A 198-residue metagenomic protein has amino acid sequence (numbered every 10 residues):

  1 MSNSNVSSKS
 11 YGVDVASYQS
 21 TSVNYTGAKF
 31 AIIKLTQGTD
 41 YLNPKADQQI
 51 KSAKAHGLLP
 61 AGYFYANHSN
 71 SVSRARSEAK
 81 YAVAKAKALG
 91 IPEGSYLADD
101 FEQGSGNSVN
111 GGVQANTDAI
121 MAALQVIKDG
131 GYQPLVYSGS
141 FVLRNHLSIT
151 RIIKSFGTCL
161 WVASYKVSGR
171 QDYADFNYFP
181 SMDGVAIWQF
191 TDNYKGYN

Functional and structural regions predicted by a protein language model:
M1-Y25, R151-N198: Functionally critical loop-and-helix segments that line ligand-binding/catalytic clefts of soluble enzyme domains
S2-Y132: Substrate-binding cleft of extracellular glycoside hydrolase catalytic domains
A61, Q133-L135, W161, A186: A structural signal for isolated positions on well-ordered beta-strands in alpha/beta enzyme cores
H68, Q103, S140-V142, V167: Short beta-alpha junction loops
S71-S77, V142-K154: Glycine-rich, charge-decorated loop segments at or immediately adjacent to ligand/cofactor-binding or catalytic sites
K80-A82, V142-N145, K166-Q171: Short amphipathic alpha-helical surface micro-motifs
G106-T117, G139-I149, Y178-G196: Short secondary-structure transition/capping segments
I127-N145: Aromatic-lined carbohydrate-recognition surfaces of secreted/lumenal glycan-active proteins
